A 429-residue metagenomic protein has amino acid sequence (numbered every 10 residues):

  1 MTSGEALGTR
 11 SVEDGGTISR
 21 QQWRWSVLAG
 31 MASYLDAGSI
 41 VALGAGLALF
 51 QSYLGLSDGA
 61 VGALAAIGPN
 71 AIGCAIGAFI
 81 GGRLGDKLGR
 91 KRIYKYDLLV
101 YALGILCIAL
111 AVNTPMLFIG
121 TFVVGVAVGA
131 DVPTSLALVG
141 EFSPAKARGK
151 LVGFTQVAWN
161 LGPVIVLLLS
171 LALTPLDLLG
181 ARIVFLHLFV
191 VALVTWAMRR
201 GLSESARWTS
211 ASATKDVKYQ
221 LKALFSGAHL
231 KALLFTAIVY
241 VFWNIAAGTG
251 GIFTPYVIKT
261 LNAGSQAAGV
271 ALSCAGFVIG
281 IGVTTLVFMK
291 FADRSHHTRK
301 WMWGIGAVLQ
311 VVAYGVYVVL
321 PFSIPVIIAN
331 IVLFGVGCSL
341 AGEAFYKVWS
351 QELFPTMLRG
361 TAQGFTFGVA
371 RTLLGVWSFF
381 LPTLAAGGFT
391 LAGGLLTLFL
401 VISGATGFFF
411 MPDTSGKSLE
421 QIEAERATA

Functional and structural regions predicted by a protein language model:
L43-G44, H229-G282: Extracytoplasmic gate region of multi-pass secondary transporters
G44-I76: Extracellular/periplasmic helix-loop-helix junction of adjacent transmembrane segments in MFS-like secondary
I76-V112: Conserved MFS/SLC helix-loop-helix module at the cytosolic interface between two early adjacent transmembrane helices
A78-G89, T285-H297: Helix-to-loop junctions at the C-terminal end of transmembrane segments in multipass secondary transporters
K87-L98, D293-A307: Cytoplasmic membrane-interface "Motif A"-like loop-to-helix N-cap segments of 12-TM Major Facilitator Superfamily
G89, L110-M116, P144, H296 (+1 more regions): Helix-breaking motifs and short loop linkers at transmembrane-helix boundaries and internal kinks in secondary membrane
G120-V157: Cytoplasmic helix-loop-helix junction between adjacent transmembrane helices in 12-TM secondary transporters
T155-R200: Helix-loop-helix hairpin linking two adjacent transmembrane segments in secondary transporters
